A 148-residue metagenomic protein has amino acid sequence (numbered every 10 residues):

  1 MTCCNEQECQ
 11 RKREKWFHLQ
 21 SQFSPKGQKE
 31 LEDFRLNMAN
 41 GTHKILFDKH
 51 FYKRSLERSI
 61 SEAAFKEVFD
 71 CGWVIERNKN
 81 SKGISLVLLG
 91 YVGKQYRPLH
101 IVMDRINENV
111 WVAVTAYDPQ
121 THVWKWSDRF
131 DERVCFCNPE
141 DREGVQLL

Functional and structural regions predicted by a protein language model:
M1-L148: Ribonuclease/tRNase effector modules and their secretory precursors
